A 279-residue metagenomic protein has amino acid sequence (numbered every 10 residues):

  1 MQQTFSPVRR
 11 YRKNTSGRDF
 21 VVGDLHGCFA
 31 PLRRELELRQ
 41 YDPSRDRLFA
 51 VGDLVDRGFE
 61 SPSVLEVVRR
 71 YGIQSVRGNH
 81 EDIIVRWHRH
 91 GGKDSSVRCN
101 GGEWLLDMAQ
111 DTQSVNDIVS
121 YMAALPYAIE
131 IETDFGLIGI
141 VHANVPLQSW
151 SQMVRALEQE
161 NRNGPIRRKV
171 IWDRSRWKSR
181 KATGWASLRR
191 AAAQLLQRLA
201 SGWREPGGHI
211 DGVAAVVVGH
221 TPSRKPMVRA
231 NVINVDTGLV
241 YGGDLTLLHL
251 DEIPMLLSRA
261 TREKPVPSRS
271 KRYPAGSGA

Functional and structural regions predicted by a protein language model:
M1-H26, S277-A279: Short glycine- and acidic-rich boundary segments immediately preceding or forming the N-terminal edge of structured
P7-T15, Q40-D42, L65-V68, I129-D134 (+2 more regions): A short acidic-Thr-Gly-centered motif at the start of a beta-strand
R18, V22, G27-R98: Core catalytic region of metal-dependent phosphoesterases/phosphodiesterases, especially metallo-beta-lactamase-like
V22-G23, F49-G52, S75-G78, V141 (+2 more regions): Active-site neighborhood of phospho(di)ester-bond hydrolases with catalytic His/Asp-centered motifs
H26-A30, D56-F59, E81-V85, P146-Q148 (+3 more regions): Active-site environment of divalent metal-dependent phosphoester hydrolases
S61-G139, A143-L147, S151-R155, E160-K178 (+1 more regions): Active-site neighborhood of divalent metal-dependent phosphoester bond hydrolases
V170-A214: Active site of divalent-metal-dependent phosphoester/diester hydrolases
Q197-T261: Conserved beta-sheet core of the metallophosphoesterase superfamily
